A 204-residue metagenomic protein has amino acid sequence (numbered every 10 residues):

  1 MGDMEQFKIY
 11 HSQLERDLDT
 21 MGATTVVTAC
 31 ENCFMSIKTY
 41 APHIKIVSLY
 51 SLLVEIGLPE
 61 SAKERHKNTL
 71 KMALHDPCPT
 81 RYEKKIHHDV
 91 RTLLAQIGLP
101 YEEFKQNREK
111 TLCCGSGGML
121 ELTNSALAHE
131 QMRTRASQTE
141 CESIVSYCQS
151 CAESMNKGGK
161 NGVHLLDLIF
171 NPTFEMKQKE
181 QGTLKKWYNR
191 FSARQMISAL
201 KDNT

Functional and structural regions predicted by a protein language model:
M1-T204: Iron-sulfur cluster-binding electron-transfer modules in prokaryotic oxidoreductases
